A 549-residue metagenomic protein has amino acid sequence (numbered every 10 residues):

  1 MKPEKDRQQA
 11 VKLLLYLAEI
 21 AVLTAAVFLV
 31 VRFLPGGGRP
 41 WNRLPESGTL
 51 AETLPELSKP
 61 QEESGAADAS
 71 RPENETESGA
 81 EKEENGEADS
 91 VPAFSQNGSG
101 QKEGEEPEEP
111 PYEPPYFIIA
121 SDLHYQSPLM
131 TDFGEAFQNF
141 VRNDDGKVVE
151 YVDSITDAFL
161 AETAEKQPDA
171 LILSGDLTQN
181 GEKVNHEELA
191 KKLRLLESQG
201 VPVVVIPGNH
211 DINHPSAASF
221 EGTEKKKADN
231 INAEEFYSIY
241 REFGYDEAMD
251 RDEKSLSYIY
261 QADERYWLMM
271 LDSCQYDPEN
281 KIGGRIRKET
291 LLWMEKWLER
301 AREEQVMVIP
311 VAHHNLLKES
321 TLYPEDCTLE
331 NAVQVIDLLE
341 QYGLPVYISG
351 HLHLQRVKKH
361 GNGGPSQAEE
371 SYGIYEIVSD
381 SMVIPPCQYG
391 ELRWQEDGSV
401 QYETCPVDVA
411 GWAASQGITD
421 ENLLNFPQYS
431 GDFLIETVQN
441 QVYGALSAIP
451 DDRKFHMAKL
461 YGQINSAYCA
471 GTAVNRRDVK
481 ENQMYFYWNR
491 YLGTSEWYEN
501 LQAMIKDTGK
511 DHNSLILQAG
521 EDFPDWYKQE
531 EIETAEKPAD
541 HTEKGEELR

Functional and structural regions predicted by a protein language model:
K2-E109, A414-R549: Non-catalytic terminal accessory segments
G36-A67, E81, G86-K183: N-terminal active-site segment of His-dependent metallophosphoesterases
P114-S127, R265-Y276, V311, Y375-D380 (+1 more regions): Active-site-proximal beta-strand elements of phosphoester/diester hydrolases
H124-I155, G181, S219-G222, D277-I286 (+2 more regions): Acidic/histidine-rich helix-loop elements that form or flank divalent-metal/phosphate-binding sites at the catalytic
Q126-L129, Q179-G181, N209-A217, Y276-E279 (+3 more regions): Active-site environment of divalent metal-dependent phosphoester hydrolases
T163-A170, P202, W267-M269, K281-Y375: His/acidic metal-ligating clusters that form di-metal
S174-R194, H214-E234, S320-T328, R356-P365: Metal-dependent catalytic neighborhoods of phosphoester/phosphodiester hydrolases
E188-L292, E370-Y372, E391, V400: Extended active-site neighborhood of metal-dependent phosphoesterases/phosphodiesterases
